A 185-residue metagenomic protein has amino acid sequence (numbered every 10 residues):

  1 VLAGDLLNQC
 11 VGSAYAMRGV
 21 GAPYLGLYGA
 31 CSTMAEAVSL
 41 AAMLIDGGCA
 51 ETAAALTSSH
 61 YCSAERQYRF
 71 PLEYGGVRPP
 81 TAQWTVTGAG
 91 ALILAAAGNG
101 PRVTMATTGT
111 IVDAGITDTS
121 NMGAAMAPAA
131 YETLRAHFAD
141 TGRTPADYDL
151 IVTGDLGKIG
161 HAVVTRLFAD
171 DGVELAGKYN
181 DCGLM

Functional and structural regions predicted by a protein language model:
V1: N-terminal glycine/serine-rich phosphate-binding loop of ATP-dependent small-molecule kinases, especially carbohydrate
G4-N8, S13-T52, S59, A64 (+3 more regions): Claisen-condensing/thiolase-fold acyl-transfer catalytic domains that form or cleave C-C bonds in fatty acid
G21-Y24, R66-V77: Short acidic, glycine/proline-enriched helix-loop-strand junctions
A53-S58, M105-T107: Short alpha-helical "patches" and their helix-cap loops
P71-R135, D140, G177-M185: Condensing-enzyme catalytic core mediating Claisen C-C bond formation in acyl metabolism
T141-A146: Short helix-terminating capping/connector loops at secondary-structure junctions
